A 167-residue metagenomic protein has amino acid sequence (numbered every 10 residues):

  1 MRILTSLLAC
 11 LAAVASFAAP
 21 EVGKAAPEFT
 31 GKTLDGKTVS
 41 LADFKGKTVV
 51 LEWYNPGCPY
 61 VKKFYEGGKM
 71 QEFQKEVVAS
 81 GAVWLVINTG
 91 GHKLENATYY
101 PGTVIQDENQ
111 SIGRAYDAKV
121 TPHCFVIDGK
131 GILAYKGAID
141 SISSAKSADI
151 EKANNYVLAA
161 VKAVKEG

Functional and structural regions predicted by a protein language model:
M1-C10: Sec-dependent signal peptide recognition, specifically the positively charged N-region followed immediately by
T5, V14-E28: N-proximal helix/coil linker or "cap" segments that precede and/or mark the start of modular domains
F29-V49: A short beta-strand-turn-helix
F44-K62, V161: Short active-site neighborhood of thiol/selenol oxidoreductases, capturing the structured segment around
G46-V49, A79-W84, Y100-G102, P122 (+1 more regions): Loop/turn elements at helix/coil->beta-strand transitions in domains of secreted/extracellular proteins
Y60-Y100, Q106-A115: Structural microenvironment flanking redox-active thiols in thiol-disulfide oxidoreductases
D107-G167: Thiol/selenol-based redox catalytic cores and closely related redox-interacting motifs
